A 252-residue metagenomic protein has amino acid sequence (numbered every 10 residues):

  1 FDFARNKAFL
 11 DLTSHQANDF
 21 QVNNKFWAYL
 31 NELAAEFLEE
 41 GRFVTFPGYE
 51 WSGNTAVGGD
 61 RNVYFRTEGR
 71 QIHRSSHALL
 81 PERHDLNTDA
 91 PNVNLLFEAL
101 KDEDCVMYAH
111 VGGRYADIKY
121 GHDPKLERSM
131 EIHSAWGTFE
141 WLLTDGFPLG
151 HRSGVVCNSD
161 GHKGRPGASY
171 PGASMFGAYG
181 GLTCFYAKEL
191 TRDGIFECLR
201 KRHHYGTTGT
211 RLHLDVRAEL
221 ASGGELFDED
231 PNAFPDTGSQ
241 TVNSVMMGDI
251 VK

Functional and structural regions predicted by a protein language model:
F1-F46, T55, L79-L80, G164-R165: An N-terminally biased module of ancient metal coordination in phosphate/nucleic-acid-related enzymes
F3-K7, L33-E40, A99, A135 (+1 more regions): Structured segments of extracytoplasmic/periplasmic soluble domains in secreted or envelope-associated proteins
F9, R42, Q71, C105-Y108 (+2 more regions): Residue-level signal for secondary-structure boundary elements
N24, Y29-E32, Y49-W51, A56-S174: Domain-core and long-helix interface of multi-subunit machines
E32-A34, Y115-G121, L126-R128, E140-D145 (+1 more regions): C-terminal functional module detector
E39, V57, M247-D249: Solvent-exposed loop and beta-edge segments used for protein-protein assembly and interaction
